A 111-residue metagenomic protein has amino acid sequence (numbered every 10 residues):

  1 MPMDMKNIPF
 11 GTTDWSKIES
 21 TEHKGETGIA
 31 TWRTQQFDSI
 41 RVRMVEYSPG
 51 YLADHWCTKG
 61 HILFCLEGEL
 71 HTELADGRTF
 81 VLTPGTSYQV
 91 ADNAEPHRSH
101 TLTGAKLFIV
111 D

Functional and structural regions predicted by a protein language model:
M1-R43: A short, N-terminal "cap"/entry segment at the start of jelly-roll beta-barrel domains of the cupin/DSBH fold
D38-C57, A91-A94: Conserved short histidine dyad/triad with adjacent acidic residue
Y47, W56-T72: Short, conserved beta-strand element in jelly-roll/cupin
L52, E69-E73, S87: Short beta-strand segments in beta-sandwich/barrel cores
L52-C57, L74, S99-H100: Short histidine-centered beta-strand/loop micro-motifs that create catalytic or ligand/metal-coordination sites
D76-N93: Short acidic-glycine-tyrosine-enriched beta hairpin
D92-D111: Ligand-binding loop in jelly-roll beta-barrel domains
